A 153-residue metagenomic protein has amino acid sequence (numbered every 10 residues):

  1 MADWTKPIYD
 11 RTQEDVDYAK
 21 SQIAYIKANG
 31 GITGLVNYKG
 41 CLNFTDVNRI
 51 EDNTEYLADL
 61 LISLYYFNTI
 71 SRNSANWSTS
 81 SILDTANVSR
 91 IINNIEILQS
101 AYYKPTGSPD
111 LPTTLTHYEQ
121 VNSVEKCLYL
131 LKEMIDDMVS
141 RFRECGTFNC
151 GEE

Functional and structural regions predicted by a protein language model:
M1-E153: Extracellular "spike/adhesin" assembly and maturation modules and analogous cytosolic coiled-coil scaffolds
